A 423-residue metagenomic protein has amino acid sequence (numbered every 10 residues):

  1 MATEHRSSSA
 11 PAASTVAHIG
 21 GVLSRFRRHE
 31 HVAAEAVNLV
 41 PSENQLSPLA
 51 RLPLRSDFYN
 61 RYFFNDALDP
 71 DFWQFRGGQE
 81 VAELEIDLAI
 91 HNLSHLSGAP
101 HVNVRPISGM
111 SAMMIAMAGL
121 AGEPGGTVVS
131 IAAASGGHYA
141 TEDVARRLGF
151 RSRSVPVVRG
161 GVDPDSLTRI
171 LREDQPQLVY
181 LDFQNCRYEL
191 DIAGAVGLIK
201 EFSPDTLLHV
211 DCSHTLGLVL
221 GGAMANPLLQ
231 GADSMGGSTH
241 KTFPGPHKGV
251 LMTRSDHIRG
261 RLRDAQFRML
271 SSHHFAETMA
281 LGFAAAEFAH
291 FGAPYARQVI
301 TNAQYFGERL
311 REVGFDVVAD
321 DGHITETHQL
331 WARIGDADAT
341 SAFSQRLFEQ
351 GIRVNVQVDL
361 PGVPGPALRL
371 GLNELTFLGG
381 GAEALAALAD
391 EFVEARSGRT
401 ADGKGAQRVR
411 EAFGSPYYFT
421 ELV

Functional and structural regions predicted by a protein language model:
A2, T301, G362-V423: PLP-dependent enzyme catalytic core of the Aspartate aminotransferase-like
A2-F72: N-terminal "arm"/small-domain region of PLP-dependent enzymes with the aminotransferase-like
H5-P11, V81-L84, L88-D316, G365 (+1 more regions): Conserved PLP-enzyme active-site core in the AAT-like
H29-E35, R61-D69, R259-R263, T278-E287 (+3 more regions): Short acidic (Asp/Glu) and glycine-rich catalytic loops that position anionic groups and cofactors
A67-L68, P100-H101, T206, F275-A276 (+5 more regions): Flexible, glycine/charged-enriched surface loops at secondary-structure junctions
D71-E85: Short secondary-structure subsegments characteristic of cysteine-rich extracellular domains
M252, W331-G335, G371-N373: Short hydrophobic/aromatic beta-strand micro-patches that form the beta-sheet surface supporting nucleotide- or nucleic
A285, A296, I300-A367: Conserved small-domain helix->loop->beta segment predominantly found in fold-type I
